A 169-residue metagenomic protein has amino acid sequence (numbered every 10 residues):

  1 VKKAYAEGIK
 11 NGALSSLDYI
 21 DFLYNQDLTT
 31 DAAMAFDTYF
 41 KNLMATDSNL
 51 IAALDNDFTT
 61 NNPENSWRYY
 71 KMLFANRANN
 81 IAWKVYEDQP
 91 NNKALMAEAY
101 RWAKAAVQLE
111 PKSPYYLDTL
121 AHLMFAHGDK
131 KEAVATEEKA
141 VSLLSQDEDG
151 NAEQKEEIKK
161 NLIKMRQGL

Functional and structural regions predicted by a protein language model:
V1-L169: Oxidative protein folding and maturation machinery
